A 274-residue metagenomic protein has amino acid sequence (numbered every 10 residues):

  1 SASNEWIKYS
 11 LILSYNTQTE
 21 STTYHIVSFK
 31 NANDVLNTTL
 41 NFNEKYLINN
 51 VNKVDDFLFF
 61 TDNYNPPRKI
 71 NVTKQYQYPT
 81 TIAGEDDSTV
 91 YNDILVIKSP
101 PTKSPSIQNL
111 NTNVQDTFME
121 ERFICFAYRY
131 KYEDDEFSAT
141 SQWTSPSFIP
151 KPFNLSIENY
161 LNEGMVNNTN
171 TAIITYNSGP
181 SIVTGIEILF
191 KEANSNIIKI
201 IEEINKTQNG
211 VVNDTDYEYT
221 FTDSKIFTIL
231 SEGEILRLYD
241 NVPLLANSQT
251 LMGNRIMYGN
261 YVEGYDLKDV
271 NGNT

Functional and structural regions predicted by a protein language model:
S1-T274: Disordered, low-complexity "stalk" and linker segments at domain junctions of extracellular and cell-surface proteins
